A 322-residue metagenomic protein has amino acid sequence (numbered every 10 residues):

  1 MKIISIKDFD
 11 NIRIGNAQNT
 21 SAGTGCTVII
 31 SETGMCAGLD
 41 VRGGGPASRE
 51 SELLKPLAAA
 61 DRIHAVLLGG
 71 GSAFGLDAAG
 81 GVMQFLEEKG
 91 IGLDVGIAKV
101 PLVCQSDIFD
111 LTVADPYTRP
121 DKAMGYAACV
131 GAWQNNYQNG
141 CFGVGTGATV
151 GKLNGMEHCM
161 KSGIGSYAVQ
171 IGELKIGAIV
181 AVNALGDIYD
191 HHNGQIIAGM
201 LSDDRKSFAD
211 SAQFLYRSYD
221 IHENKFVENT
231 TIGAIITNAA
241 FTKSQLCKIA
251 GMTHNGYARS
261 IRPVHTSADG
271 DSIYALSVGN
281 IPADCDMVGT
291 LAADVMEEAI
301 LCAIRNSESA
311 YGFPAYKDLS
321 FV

Functional and structural regions predicted by a protein language model:
M1-A73, D77-G80, Q84, E88-V322: A structural signal for small-residue-enriched, beta-sheet-centric alpha/beta enzyme cores and oligomeric scaffold folds
